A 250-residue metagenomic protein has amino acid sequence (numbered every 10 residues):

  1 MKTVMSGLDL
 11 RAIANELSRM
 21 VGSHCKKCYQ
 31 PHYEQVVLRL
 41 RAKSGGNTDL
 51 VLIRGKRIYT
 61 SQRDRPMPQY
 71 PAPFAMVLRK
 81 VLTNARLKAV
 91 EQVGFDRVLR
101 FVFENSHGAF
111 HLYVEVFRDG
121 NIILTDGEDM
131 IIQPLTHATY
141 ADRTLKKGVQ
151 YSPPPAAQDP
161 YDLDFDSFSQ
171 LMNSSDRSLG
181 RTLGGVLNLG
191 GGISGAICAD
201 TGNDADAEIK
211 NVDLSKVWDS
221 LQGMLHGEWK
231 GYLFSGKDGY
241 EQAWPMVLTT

Functional and structural regions predicted by a protein language model:
M1-T250: Extended, highly charged segments
